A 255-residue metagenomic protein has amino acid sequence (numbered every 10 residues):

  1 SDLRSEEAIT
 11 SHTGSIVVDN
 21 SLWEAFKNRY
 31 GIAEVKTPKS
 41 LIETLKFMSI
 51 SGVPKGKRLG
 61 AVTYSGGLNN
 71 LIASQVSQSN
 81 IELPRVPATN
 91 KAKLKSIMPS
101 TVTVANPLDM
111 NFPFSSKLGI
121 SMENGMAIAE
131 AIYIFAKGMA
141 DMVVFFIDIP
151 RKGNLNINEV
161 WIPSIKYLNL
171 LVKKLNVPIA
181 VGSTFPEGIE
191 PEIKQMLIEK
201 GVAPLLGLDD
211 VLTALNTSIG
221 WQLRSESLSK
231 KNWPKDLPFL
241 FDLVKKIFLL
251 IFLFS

Functional and structural regions predicted by a protein language model:
S1-V86, E159-V160, I165-V244, F248-L249: Peripheral docking tails and interdomain loops at the edges of cofactor- or intermediate-handling domains
E7, K55-N156: Short glycine-cluster motifs
D148, L250-I251: Composition-driven detection of intrinsically disordered, low-complexity segments
S255: Cofactor-binding beta-sheet edge motifs in enzyme active sites
